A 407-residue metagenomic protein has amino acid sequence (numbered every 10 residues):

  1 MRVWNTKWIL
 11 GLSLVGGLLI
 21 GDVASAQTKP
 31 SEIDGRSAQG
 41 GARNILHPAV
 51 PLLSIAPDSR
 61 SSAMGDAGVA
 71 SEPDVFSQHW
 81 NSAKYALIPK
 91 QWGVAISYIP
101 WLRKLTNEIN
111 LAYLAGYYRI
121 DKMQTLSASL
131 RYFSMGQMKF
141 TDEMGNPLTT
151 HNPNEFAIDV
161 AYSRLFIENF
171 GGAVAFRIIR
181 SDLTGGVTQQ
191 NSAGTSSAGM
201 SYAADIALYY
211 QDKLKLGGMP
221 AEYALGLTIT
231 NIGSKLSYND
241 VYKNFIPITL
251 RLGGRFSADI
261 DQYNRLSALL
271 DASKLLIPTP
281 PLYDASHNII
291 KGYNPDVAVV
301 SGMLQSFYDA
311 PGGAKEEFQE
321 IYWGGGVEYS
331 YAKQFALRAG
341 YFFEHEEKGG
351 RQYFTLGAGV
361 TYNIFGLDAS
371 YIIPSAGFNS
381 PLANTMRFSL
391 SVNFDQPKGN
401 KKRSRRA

Functional and structural regions predicted by a protein language model:
M1-L12: Bacterial N-terminal signal peptides that target proteins for export
W4-T6, D22, G254: Surface-exposed charge patches in extracellular/virion surface proteins
G16-S25: C-terminal segment of classical bacterial N-terminal signal peptides
Q27-A407: Subset of outer-membrane beta-barrel
